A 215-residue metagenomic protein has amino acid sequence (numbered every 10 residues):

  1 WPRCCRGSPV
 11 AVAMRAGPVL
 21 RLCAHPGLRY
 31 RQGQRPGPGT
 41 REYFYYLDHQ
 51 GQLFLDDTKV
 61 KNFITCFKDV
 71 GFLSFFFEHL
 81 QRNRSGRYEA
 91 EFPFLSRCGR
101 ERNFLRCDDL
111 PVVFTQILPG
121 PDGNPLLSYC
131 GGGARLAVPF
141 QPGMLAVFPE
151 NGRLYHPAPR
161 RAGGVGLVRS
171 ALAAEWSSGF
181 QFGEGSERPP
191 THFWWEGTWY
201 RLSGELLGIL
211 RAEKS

Functional and structural regions predicted by a protein language model:
W1-S215: Long, non-globular segments of proteins
